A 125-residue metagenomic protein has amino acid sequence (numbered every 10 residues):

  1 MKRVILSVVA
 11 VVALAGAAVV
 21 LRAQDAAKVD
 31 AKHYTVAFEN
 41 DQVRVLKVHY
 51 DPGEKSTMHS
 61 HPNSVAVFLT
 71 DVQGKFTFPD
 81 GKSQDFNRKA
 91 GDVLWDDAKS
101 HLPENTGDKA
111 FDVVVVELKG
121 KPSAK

Functional and structural regions predicted by a protein language model:
M1-A10: Bacterial N-terminal signal peptides that target proteins for export
A17-A23: Sec/Tat signal peptide C-region and signal peptidase I cleavage site
D30-T57, P62-A66, V116: A short glycine-rich, His/Asp/Glu-containing loop-to-beta-strand
E39-Q42, D80-A98: Short acidic-glycine-tyrosine-enriched beta hairpin
V48, K55-S60, T77-F78, D85-F86 (+1 more regions): Short histidine-centered beta-strand/loop micro-motifs that create catalytic or ligand/metal-coordination sites
G53-S56, D92-E104: Histidine-centered metal-chelating micro-motifs
H61-D80: Glycine- and acidic-residue-biased ligand/ion/polar-headgroup-sensing regions
S64, D71, A98-K121: Ligand-binding loop in jelly-roll beta-barrel domains
